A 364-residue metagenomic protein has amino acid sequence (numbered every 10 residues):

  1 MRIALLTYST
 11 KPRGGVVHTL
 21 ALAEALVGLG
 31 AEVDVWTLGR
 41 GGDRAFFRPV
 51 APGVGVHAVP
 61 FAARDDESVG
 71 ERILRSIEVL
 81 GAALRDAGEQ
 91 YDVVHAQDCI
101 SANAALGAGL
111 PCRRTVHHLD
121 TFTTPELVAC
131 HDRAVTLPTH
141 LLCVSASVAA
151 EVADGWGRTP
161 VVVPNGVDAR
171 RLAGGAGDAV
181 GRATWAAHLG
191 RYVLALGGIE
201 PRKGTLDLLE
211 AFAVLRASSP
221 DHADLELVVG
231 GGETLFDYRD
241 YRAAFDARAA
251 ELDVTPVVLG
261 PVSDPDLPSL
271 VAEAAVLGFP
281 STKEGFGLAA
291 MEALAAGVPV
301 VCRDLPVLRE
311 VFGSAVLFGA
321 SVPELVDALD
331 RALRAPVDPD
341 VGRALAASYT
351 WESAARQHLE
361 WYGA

Functional and structural regions predicted by a protein language model:
A4, L142, A186-A213, L227-V228: Conserved donor-binding/catalytic core segment of Leloir-type glycosyltransferases
L6-P12, E24-L74: N-terminal strand-loop element at the rim of the active site of nucleotide-sugar-dependent glycosyltransferases
S147, G166: Carbohydrate-associated surface elements
D224-A244: Glycosyltransferase donor-sugar binding loop
G231, R242-P265: Nucleotide-activated donor-binding/catalytic signature segment of Leloir-type glycosyltransferases, i.e., the conserved
T282: Aromatic "clamp/platform" in nucleotide-sugar-dependent glycosyltransferases that forms part of the donor/acceptor
A290, A295, P299-C302: Short hydrophobic beta-strand element within catalytic cores of glycosyltransferases and related nucleotide-activated
R309-R331: Change "using UDP/GDP/dTDP sugars" to "using nucleotide sugars
